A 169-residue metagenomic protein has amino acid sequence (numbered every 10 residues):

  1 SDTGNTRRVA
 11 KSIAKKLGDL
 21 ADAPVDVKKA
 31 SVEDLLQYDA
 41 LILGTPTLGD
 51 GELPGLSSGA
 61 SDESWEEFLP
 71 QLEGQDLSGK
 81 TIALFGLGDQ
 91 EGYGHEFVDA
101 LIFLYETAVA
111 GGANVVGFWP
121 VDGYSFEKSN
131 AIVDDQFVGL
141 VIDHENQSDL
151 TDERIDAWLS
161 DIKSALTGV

Functional and structural regions predicted by a protein language model:
N5-R8, K16, L20, Y38-V169: FMN-binding flavodoxin-like domain, especially the glycine-rich phosphate-binding loop
D19-V32, W119: A short beta-strand-loop structural module common to alpha/beta enzyme folds
A30-A40: TIR-domain catalytic/interaction hotspot
